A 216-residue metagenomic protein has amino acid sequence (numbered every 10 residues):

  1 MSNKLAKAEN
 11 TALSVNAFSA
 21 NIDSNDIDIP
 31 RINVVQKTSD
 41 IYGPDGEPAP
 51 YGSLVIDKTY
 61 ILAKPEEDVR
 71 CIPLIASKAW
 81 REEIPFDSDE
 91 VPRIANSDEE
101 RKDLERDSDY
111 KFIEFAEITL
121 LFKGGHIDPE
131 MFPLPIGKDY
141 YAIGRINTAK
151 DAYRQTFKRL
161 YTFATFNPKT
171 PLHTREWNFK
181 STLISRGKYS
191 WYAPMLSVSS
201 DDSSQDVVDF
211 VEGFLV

Functional and structural regions predicted by a protein language model:
M1-I136, R186-A193, S197-S203: OB-fold ssDNA-binding interfaces and closely related basic DNA-contact patches used across DNA replication/repair
T119-Y192, S197: Extended serine/threonine-enriched, polar tracts that run as long, contiguous segments within proteins
L172, S203-S204: Glycine-rich loops and low-complexity Gly/Arg-rich segments that provide flexible linkers or classic glycine-based
S204-V216: Extended, charge-rich, solvent-exposed interface segments
